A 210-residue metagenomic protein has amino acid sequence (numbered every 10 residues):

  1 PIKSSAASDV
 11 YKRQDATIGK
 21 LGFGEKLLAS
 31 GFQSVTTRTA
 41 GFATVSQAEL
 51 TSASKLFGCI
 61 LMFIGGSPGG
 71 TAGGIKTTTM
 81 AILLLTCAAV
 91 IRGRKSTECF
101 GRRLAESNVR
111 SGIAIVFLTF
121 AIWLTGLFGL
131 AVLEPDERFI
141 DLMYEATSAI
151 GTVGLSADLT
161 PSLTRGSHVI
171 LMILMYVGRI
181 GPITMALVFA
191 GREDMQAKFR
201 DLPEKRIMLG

Functional and structural regions predicted by a protein language model:
P1-A7: Positively charged, low-complexity/disordered segments
S8-G210: Membrane-proximal intracellular helices of multi-pass ion channels
